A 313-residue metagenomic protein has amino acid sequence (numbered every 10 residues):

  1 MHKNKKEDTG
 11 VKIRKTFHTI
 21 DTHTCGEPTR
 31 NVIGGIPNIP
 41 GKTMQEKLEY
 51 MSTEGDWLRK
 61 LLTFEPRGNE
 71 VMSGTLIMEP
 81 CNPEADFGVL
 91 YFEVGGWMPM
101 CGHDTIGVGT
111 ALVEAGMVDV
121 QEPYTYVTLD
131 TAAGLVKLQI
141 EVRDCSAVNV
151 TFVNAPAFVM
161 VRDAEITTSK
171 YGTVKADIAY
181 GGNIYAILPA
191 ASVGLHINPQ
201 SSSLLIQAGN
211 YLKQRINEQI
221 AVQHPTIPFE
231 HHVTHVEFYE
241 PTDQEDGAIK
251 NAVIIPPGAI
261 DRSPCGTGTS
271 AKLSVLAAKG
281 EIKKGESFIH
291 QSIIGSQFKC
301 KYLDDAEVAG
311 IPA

Functional and structural regions predicted by a protein language model:
H2-M100, G107-A313: Active-site proximal loop and beta-alpha junction motif in alpha/beta enzyme cores
